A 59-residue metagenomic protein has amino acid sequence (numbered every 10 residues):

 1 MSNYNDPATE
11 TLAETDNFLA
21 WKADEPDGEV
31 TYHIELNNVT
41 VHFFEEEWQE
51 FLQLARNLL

Functional and structural regions predicted by a protein language model:
M1-L59: Positively charged, low-complexity terminal tracts and the immediately adjacent first secondary-structure elements
